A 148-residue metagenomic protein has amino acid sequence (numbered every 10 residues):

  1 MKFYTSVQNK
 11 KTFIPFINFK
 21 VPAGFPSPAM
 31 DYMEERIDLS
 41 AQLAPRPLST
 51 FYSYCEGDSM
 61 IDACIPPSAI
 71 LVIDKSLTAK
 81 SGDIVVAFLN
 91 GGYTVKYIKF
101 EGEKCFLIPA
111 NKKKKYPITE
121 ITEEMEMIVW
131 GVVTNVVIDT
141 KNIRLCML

Functional and structural regions predicted by a protein language model:
M1-I61, N135-L148: Short, positionally conserved secondary-structure boundary motifs
D62-P66: A short glycine-leucine-enriched loop at secondary-structure breakpoints that most characteristically corresponds
S68-A69, D83: Structural motif
V72-I73, V86: Hydrophobic beta-strand signal
S81-V95, K99-C105: Short, compositionally biased
F100-L148: Glycine- and charge-enriched low-complexity intrinsically disordered segments
